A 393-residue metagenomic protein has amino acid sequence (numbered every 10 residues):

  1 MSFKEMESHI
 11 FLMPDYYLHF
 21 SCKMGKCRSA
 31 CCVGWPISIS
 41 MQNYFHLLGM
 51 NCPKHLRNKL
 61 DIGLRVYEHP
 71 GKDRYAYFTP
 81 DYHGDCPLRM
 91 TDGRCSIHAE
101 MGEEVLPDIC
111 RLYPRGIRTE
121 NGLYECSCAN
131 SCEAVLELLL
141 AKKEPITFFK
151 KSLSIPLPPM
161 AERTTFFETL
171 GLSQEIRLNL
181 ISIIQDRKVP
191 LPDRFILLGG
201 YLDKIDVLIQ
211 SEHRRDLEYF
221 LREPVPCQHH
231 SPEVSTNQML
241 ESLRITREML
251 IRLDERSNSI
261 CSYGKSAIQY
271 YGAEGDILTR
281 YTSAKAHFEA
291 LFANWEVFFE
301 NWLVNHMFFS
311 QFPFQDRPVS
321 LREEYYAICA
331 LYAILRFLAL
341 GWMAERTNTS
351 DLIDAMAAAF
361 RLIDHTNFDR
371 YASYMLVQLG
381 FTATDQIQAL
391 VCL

Functional and structural regions predicted by a protein language model:
M1-H19, N237-L240, R247: General detector of N-terminal leader/presequence modules that precede the first folded domain
E7-C27, L64-P107, G122-Y124: Immediate flanking context of iron-sulfur cluster ligation sites
P14, H19, P156-M160, H213-D216: Catalytic cores of enzymes that engage adenine nucleotides and/or redox cofactors via long glycine-rich, Lys/Arg/His
Y17, C22, I37, E100 (+3 more regions): Short, charged/polar micro-motifs that form catalytic or ligand-binding hotspots
G25, W35, R89, H98 (+2 more regions): Structured loops at beta-to-helix junctions and adjacent beta-edge loops in soluble globular domains
A30, G34-G63: Low-complexity, highly charged intrinsically disordered N-terminal segments that act as targeting/localization
G93, M101-L197: Internal, well-ordered alpha/beta segment that forms a basic, Gly-enriched binding/recognition surface
K188-L393: Hydrophobic, aromatic-lined core segments that form the binding pocket/scaffold for planar heteroaromatic ligands
